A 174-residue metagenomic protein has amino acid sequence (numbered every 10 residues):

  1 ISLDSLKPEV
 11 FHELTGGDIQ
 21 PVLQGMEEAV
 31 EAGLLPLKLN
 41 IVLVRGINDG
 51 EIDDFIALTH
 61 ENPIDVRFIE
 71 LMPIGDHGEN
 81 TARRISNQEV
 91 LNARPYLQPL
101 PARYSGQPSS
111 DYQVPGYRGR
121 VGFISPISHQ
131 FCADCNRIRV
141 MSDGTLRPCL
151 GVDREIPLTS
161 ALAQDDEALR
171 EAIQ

Functional and structural regions predicted by a protein language model:
I1-I69: Radical SAM/AdoMet-radical enzyme domain recognition
S2-L3, E70, S125, L150: Residues at the C-termini of beta-strands that transition into short coil/loop
S5, M72, E155: Flexible, active-site-proximal loop/turn residues at the rims of small-molecule/cofactor binding pockets and catalytic
F55-I85, E89: Aromatic-anchored, glycine/proline-accented short structural segments that stabilize local strand-turns or short
G75-Q174: Accessory C-terminal segments flanking Radical SAM cores
